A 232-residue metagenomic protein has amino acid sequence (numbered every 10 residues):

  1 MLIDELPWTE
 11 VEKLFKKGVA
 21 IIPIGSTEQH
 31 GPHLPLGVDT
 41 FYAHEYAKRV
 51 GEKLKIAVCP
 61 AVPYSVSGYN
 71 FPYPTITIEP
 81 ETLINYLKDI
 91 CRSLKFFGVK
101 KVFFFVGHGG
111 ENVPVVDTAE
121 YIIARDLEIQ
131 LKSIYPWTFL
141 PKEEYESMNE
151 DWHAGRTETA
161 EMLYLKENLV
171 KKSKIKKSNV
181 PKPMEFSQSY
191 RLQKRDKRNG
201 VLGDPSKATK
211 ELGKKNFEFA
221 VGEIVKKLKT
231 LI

Functional and structural regions predicted by a protein language model:
M1-F103, G109-I232: Extended, histidine- and acidic-residue-enriched regions that form the cofactor-binding/catalytic faces
